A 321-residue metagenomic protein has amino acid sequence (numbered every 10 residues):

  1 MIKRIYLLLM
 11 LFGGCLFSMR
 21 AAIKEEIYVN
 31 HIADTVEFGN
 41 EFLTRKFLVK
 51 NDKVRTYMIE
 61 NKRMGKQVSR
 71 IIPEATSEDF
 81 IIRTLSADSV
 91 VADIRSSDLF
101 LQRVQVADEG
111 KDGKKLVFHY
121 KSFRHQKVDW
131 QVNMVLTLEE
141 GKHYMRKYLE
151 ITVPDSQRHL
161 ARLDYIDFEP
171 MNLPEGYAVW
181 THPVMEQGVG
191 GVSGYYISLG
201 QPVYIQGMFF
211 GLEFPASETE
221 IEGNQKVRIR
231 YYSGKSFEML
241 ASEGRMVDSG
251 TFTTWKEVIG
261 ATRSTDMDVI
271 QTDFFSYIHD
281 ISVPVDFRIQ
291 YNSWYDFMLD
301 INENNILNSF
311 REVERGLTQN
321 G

Functional and structural regions predicted by a protein language model:
M1-E25: Bacterial Sec-dependent N-terminal signal peptides
R20, Y232-S233, E243-R245, S249-G250 (+1 more regions): Short, intrinsically disordered, charge-balanced linker/junction segments flanking boundaries in proteins
A22-G39, L43, M58-I229: Polysaccharide-binding surfaces and accessory modules of carbohydrate-active proteins
F38, K46-F47, T56, F297-E303: Short, solvent-exposed loop/turn elements at domain surfaces
F42, K147, A241-S264: Short Pro-Gly-centered flexible turn/kink motifs
F123, D129-V135, K235-F252: A surface-exposed beta-strand-loop module
R158, A216-I229, S233-M246, R263-F274: Mature catalytic domains of secreted/periplasmic carbohydrate-active enzymes
M267-G321: An acidic-aromatic substrate-binding cleft motif
